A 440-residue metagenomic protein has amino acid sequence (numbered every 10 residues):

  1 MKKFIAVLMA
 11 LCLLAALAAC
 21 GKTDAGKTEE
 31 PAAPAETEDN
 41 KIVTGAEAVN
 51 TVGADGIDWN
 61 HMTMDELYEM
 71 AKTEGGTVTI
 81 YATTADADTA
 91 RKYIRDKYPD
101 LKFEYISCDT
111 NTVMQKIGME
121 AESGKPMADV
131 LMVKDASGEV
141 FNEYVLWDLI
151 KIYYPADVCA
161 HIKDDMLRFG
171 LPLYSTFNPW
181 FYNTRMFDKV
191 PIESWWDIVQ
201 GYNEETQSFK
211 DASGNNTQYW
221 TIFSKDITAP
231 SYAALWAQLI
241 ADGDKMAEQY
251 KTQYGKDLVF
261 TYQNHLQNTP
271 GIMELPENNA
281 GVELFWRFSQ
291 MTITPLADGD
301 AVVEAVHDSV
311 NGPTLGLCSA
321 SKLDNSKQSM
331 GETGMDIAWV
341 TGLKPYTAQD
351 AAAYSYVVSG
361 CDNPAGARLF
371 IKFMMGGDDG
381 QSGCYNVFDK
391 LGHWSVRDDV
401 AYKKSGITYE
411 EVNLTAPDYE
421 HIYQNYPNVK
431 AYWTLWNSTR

Functional and structural regions predicted by a protein language model:
A18-E29: Bacterial lipoprotein signal-peptidase II cleavage site
E29-E74, L258-Y262: N-terminal low-complexity, Pro/Thr/Ser-rich intrinsically disordered segments that act as propeptides or flexible
D39-V52, N60, G406-R440: Conserved C-terminal helix/tail region of periplasmic/extracytoplasmic solute-binding proteins
K41-G45, H61-T73, T83-K102, S326-K327 (+2 more regions): Short, polar/charged alpha-helical segment
T79-K92, E104-K116, P126-A301: Extracytoplasmic ligand-binding site segments that recognize negatively charged/polar headgroups
E277-E283, Q290-S359, V400-Y402: Extracytoplasmic/periplasmic substrate-binding proteins
A348-H421: Mature extracytoplasmic/periplasmic domains
